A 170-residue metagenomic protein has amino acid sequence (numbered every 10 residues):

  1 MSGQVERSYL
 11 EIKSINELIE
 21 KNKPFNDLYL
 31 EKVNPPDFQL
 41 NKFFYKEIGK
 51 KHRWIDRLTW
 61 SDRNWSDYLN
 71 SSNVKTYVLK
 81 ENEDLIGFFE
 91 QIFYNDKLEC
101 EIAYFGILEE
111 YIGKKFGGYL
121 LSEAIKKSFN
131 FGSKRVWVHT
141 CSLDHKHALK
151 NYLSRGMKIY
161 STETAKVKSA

Functional and structural regions predicted by a protein language model:
M1-Y29, N34: Acyl-donor-binding surface of acyltransferase catalytic domains
N22-R57: Short amphipathic alpha-helix that is part of the acyltransferase structural core
L58-W60, L69-T76, K80-E99, A103-I107: A conserved beta-strand-loop-helix scaffold within acyl/acetyltransferase catalytic domains
K75, K134, K158: Short acidic/polar active-site loop segments enriched in Thr and Asp
Y111, K115-E123: Conserved acetyl-CoA pyrophosphate-binding loop and the N-cap/start of the following alpha-helix in GNAT-like
I112, V138-A148, A165-A170: Conserved beta-strand-loop-alpha-helix junction that forms the acyl-donor binding cleft
S128-T140: Conserved GNAT acetyl-CoA-binding A-motif
N151-T162: Conserved acetyl-CoA-binding loop of GNAT-fold acetyltransferases
